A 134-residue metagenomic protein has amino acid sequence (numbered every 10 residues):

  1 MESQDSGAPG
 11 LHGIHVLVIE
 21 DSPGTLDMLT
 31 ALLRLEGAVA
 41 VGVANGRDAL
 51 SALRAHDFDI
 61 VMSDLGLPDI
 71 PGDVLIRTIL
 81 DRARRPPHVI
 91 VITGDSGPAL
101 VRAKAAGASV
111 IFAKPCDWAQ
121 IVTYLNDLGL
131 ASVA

Functional and structural regions predicted by a protein language model:
M1-L17, A119-A134: Non-catalytic signal-transmission and effector/linker regions of two-component phosphorelay proteins
E20: Conserved acidic carboxylate
P23-V41: Two-component/phosphorelay signaling modules centered on CheY-like receiver
G42-I60, V122: Acidic, metal-coordinating helix/loop segments flanking the phosphotransfer/catalytic sites of two-component signaling
N45, P71-V74: Acidic catalytic/metal-coordinating carboxylates
D64: Active-site residues of response regulator receiver
D73-R85: Short amphipathic alpha-helix used as the core "switch/output" element in two-component signaling
V74, D95-F112, T123: Alpha4 helix (beta4-alpha4-beta5 surface) of REC/receiver domains from two-component response regulators
